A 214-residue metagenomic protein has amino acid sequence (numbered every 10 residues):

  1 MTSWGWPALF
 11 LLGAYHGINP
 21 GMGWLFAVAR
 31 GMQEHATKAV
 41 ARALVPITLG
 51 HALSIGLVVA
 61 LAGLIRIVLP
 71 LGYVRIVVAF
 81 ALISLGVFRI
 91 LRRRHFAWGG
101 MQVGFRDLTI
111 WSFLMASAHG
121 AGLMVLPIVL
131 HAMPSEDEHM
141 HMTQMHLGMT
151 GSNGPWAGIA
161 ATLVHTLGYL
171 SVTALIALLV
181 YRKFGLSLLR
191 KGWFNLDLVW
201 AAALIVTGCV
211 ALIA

Functional and structural regions predicted by a protein language model:
M1-T2, L85-L123, P127-H139, G185-F194: Alpha-helical multi-pass membrane helix bundles of inner-membrane/thylakoid proteins, especially permease cores
T2-G72, P127-A132, D137, H141 (+3 more regions): Juxtamembrane transmembrane-helix termini in multi-pass membrane transport proteins
L9-G13, G17, L108, S112 (+2 more regions): Helical-face signature of the major facilitator-like transporter fold
L11, V45-L49, L53, L61 (+4 more regions): Hydrophobic residues within alpha-helical transmembrane segments of multi-pass solute transporters/permease subunits
H16, G21, H51, I83 (+3 more regions): Divalent metal-coordination and catalytic microenvironments
P70-R94, Y169, L189-A214: Selective transmembrane alpha-helices of multi-pass membrane proteins
N153-L175: Short alpha-helical packing/oligomerization segments
